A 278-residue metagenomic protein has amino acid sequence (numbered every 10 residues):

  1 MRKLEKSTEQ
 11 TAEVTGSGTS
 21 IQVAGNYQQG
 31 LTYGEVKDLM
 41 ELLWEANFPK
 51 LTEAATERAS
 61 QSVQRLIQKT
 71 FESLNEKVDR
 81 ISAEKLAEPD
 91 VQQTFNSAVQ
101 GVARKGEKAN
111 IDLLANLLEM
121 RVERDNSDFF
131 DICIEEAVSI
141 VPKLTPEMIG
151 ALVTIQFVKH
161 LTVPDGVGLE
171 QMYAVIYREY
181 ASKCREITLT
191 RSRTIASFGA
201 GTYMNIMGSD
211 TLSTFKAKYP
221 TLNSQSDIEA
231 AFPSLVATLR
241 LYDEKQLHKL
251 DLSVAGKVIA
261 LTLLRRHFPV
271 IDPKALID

Functional and structural regions predicted by a protein language model:
M1-E57, Q61: Long, low-complexity intrinsically disordered regions enriched in small/polar and proline/glycine residues
L43, V78-P89, I277-D278: A composition-biased, non-transmembrane "mature-region" signal
P49-D79: Short terminal targeting/anchoring segments
P89-P142: Long, low-complexity, charged/polar intrinsically disordered regions in eukaryotic proteins
N116-M120, I155, F198: Short acidic/histidine-centered micro-motifs embedded in hydrophobic/aromatic stretches that mark compact functional
I132, E136-K183: Short amphipathic alpha-helical interface segments
E179-T238: Short amphipathic alpha-helical interaction segments
Q225-D278: Exposed, interaction-prone assembly regions rather than primary DNA-binding/catalytic cores
